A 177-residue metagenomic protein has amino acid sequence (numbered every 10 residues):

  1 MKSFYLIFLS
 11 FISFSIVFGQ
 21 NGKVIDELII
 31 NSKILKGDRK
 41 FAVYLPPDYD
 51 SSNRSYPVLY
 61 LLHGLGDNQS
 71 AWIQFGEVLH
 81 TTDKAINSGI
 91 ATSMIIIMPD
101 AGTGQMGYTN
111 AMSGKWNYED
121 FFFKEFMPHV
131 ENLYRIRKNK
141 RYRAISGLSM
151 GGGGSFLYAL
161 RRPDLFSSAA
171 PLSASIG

Functional and structural regions predicted by a protein language model:
M1-V24: Bacterial Sec-dependent N-terminal signal peptides
Q20-G177: Non-catalytic cap/lid and distal C-terminal segments of serine-dependent acyl enzymes
